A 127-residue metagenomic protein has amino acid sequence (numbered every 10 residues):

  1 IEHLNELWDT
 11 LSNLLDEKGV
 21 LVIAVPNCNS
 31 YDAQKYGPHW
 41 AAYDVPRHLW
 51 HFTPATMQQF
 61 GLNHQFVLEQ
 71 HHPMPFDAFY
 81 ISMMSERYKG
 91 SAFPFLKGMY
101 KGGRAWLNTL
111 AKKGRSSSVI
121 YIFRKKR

Functional and structural regions predicted by a protein language model:
I1-Y36, L49-F66, S118-R127: Conserved SAM-binding loop
V25, R47, H72-P75: Active-site proximal loops enriched in glycine and acidic residues that flank catalytic Cys/His/Asp and coordinate
Y36-V45, M84-S91: Short glycine/proline- and charge-enriched loop/turn segments that cap or connect secondary-structure elements
A42, L68-E69: A short hydrophobic/aromatic micro-motif that marks alpha-helical segments and, especially, helix-coil
Q70-R127: A C-terminal cap/extension of S-adenosyl-L-methionine-dependent methyltransferases that defines the acceptor-substrate
